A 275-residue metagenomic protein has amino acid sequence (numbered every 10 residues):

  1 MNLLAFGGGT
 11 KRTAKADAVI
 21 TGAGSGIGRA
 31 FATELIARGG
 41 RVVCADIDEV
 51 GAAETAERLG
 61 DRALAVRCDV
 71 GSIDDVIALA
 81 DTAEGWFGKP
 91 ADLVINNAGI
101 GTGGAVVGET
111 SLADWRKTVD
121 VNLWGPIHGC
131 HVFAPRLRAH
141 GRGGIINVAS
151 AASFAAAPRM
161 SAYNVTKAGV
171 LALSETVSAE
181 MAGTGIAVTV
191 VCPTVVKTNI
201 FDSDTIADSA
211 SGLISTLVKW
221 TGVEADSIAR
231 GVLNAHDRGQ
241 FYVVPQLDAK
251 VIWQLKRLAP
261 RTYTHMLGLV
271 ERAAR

Functional and structural regions predicted by a protein language model:
L4-V42: Canonical Rossmann dinucleotide-binding motif of NAD(H)/NADP(H)-dependent dehydrogenases/reductases, specifically
R38-E54: Conserved glycine-rich Rossmann-like NAD(P)H-binding loop of the short-chain dehydrogenase/reductase
E49-V50, C68-A78, L112: The beta1-alpha1 cofactor-binding region of Rossmann-like NAD(H)/NADP(H)-dependent oxidoreductases
A105-V107, S111-R116: Substrate-binding pocket helix/loop in short-chain dehydrogenase/reductase
C130, T166: Active-site helix of classical SDR
S150: Residue(s) in the substrate-gating loop at a strand-loop-helix junction that position the organic substrate next
G183-L247: SDR active-site lid
